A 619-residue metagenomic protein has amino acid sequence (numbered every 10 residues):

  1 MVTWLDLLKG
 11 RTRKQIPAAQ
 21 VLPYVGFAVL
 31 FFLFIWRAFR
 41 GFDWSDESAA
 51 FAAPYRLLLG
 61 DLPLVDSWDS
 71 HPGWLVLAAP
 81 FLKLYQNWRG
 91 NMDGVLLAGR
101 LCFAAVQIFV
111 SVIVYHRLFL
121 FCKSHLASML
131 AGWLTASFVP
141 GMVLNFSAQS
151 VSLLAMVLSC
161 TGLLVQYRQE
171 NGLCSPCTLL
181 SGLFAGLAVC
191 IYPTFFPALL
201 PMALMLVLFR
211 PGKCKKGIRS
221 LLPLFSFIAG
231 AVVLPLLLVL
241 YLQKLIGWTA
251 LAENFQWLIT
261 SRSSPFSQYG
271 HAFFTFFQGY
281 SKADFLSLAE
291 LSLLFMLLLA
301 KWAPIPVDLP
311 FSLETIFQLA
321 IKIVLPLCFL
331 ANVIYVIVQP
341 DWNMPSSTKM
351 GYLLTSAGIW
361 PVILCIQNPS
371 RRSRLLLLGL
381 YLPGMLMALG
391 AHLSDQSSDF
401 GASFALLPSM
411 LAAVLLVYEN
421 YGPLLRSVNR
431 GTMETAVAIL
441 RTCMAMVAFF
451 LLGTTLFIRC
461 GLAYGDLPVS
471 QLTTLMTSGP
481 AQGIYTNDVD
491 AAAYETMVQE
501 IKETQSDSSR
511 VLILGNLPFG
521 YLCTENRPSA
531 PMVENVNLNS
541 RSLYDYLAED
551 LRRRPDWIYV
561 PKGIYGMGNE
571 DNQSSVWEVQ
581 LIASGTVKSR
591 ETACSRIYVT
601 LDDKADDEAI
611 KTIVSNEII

Functional and structural regions predicted by a protein language model:
L5, A198-L236, L240, Y269 (+1 more regions): Perimembrane helix-loop-helix junctions
A52-L57, D66-L97, A188: Short hydrophobic/aromatic helix or loop-helix immediately within or flanking a transmembrane segment in polytopic
D69, T454-N537, P555-N569, T592-L601: Short periplasmic/luminal acceptor-recognition loop of GT-C membrane glycosyltransferases, typified by
F109-S137: Transmembrane-helix signature of polytopic, membrane-embedded enzymes that assemble or transfer cell-envelope glycans
V139-P140, S175-P193, L199-M205, V233 (+1 more regions): Membrane-interface alpha helices of multi-pass inner-membrane proteins
V143-L153: Short acidic/glycine- and proline-prone juxtamembrane loop motifs at membrane-interface regions of multi-pass membrane
S159-L187, K216-S226, I323, L375-L382: Short hydrophobic alpha-helices at membrane interfaces in multi-pass membrane enzymes
L222-W302, L327-V336: Membrane-lumen/periplasm interface segments of specific transmembrane helices in polyprenyl phosphate-linked
